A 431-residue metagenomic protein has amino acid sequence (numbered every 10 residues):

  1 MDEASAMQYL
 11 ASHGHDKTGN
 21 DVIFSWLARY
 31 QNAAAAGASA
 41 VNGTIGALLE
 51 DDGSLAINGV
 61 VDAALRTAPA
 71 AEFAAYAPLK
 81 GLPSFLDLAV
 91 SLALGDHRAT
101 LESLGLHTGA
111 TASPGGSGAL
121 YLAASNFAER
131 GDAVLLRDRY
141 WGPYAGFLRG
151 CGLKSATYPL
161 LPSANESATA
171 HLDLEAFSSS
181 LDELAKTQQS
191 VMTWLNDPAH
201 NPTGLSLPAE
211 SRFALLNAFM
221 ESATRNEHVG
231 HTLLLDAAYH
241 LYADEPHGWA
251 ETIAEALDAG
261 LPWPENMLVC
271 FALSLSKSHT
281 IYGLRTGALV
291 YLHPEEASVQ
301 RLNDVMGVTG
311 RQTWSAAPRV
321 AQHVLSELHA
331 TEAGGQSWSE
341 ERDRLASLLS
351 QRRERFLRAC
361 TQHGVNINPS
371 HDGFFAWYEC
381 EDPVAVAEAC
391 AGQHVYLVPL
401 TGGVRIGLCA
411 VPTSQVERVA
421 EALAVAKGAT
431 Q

Functional and structural regions predicted by a protein language model:
A4, D16-P114: N-terminal small-domain helix-loop-helix segment of the aminotransferase-like
A40-N42, P78, A272, N366-H371 (+1 more regions): Short beta-strand
P69-L233, H240-P262: Conserved core of the PLP fold type I
P83, D87, S91, G95 (+7 more regions): PLP-dependent enzyme catalytic core of the Aspartate aminotransferase-like
G105-H107, P369-F375, L400-G403: Short Gly/Ser/Thr- and Asp/Glu-enriched loop/turn motifs at secondary-structure junctions
L257-R342, A346: Conserved core segment of the aminotransferase class I/II
V290, W377-E379, G407-C409: Short hydrophobic/aromatic beta-strand micro-patches that form the beta-sheet surface supporting nucleotide- or nucleic
R319, S326, S339-L357, G364-E379: Conserved glycine-rich beta-strand-loop-beta hairpin in the small C-terminal domain of fold type I
